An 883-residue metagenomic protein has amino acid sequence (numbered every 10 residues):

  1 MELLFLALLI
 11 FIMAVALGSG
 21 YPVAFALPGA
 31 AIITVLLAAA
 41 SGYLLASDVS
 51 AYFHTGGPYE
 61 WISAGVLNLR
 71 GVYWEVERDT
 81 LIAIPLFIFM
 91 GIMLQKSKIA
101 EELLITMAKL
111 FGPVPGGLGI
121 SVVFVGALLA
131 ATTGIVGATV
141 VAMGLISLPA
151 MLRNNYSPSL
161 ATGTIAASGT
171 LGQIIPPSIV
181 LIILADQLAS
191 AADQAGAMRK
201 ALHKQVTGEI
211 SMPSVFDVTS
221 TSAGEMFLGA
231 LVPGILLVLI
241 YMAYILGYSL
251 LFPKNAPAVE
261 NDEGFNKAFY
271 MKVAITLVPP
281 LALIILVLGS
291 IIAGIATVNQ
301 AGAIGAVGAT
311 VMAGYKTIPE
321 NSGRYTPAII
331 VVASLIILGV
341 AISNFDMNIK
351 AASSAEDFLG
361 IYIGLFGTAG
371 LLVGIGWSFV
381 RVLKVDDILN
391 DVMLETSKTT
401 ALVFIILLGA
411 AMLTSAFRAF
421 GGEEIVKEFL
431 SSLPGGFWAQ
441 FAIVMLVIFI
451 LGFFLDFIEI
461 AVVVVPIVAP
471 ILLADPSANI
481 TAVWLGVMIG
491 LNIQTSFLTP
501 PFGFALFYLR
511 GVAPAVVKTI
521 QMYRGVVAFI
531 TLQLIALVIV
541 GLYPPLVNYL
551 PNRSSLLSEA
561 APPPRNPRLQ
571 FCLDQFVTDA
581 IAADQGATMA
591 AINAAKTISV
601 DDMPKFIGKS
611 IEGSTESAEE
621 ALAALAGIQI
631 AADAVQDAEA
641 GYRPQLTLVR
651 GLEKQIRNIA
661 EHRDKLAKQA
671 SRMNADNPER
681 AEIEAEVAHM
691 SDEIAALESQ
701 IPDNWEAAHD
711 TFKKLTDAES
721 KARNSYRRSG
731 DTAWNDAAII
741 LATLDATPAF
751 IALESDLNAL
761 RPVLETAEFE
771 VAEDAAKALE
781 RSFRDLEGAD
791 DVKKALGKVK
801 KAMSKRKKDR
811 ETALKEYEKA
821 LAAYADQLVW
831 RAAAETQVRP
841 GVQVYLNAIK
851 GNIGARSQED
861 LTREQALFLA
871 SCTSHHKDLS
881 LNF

Functional and structural regions predicted by a protein language model:
M1-F883: Alpha-helical transmembrane segments of multi-pass membrane transport proteins
